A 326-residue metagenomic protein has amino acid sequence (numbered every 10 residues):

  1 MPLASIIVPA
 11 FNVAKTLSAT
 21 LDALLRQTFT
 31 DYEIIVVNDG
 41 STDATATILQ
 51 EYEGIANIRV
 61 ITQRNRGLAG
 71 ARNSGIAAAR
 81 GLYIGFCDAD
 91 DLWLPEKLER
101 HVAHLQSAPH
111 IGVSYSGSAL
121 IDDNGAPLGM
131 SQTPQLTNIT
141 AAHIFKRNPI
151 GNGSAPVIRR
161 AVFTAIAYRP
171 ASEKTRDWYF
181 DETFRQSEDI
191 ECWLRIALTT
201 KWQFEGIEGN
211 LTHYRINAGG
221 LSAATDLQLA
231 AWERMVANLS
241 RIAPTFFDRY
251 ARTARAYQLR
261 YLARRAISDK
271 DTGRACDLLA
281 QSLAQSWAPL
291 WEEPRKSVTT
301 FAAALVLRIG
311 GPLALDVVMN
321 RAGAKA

Functional and structural regions predicted by a protein language model:
M1, L198, W202, G209-A326: C-terminal subregions of glycosyltransferases and related glycan-biosynthesis enzymes
M1-R26: N-proximal low-complexity "stem/linker" segments adjacent to membrane-targeting elements
P2-S5, E33, E191: Cell-envelope/extracellular polymer assembly enzymes that use nucleotide-activated donors
L21-T62: Acidic donor-binding segment of Leloir-type glycosyltransferases
Q63-A79, R100: Glycine-rich, basic loop-to-helix element that forms the pyrophosphate-binding segment of sugar-nucleotide handling
I84: Short aromatic/hydrophobic "clamp" motif used to bind/position activated sugar donors
E96-M130: Conserved donor NDP-sugar-binding/catalytic core segment of glycosyltransferases
P134-Q228: Conserved nucleotide-sugar donor-binding catalytic segment
